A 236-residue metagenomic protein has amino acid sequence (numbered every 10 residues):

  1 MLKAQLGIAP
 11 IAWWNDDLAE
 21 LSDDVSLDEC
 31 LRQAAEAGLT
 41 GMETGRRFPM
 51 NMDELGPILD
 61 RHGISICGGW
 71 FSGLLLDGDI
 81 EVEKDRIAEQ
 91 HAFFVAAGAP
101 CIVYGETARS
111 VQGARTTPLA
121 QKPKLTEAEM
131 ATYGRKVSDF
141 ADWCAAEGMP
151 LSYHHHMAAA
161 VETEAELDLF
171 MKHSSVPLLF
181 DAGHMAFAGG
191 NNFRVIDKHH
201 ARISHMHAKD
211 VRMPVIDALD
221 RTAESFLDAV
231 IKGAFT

Functional and structural regions predicted by a protein language model:
M1-A19, C67-G73, S110-A120: N-terminal small/glycine-rich loop or linker at the start of catalytic domains across soluble metabolic enzymes
M1-K3, L31-E36, P49-G68, D85-P100 (+3 more regions): Acidic (Asp/Glu)-rich catalytic clusters
A4-P10, M42-T44, I66-F71, I102-Y104 (+3 more regions): Hydrophobic faces of well-ordered beta-strands that scaffold small-molecule active sites in alpha/beta enzyme cores
A9-S26, G45, G73-K84, K122-M130: Active-site mouth loops of central-metabolism enzymes
I11-W13, G45-R47, F71-L75, T107-R109 (+3 more regions): Active-site beta-loop-alpha junctions enriched in small/polar residues
L21-D23, R109-L119, I216-V230: Short, flexible, mixed-charge acidic loops at enzyme active sites
M42, R135-T236: Acidic/histidine-rich catalytic cores of soluble enzymes
I80-L179: Active-site acidic/histidine proton-transfer and metal-coordination neighborhood in alpha/beta enzyme cores
